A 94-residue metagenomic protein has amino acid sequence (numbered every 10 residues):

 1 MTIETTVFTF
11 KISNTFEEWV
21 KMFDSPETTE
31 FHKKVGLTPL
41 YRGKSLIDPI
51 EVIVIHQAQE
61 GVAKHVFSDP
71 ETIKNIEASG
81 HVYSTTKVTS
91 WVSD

Functional and structural regions predicted by a protein language model:
M1-I73, V82-D94: Short S/T/G/P-rich N-terminal loop/turn motif that feeds into the first structured element of a domain
E77-S79: Short, exposed beta-strand-loop hairpins at the edges of beta-sheets in extracellular/periplasmic proteins
